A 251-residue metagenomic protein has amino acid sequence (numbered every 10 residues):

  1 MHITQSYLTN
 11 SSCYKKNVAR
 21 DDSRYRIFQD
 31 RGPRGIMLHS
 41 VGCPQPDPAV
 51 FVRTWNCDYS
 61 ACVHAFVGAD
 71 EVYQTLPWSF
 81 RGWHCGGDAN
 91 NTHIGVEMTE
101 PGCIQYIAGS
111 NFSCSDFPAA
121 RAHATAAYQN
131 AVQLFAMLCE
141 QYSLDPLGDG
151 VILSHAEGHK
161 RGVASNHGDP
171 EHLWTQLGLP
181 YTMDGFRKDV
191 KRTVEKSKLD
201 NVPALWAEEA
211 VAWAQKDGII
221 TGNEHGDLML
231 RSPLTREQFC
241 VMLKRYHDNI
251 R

Functional and structural regions predicted by a protein language model:
M1-N90: N-terminal catalytic cores of peptidoglycan-degrading enzymes
H2-K16, Y25-Q29, I104-S197: Basic/polar, cationic surfaces and motifs that engage anionic cell-wall and phosphate/carboxylate ligands
S60, A126-M137, G185, W206-E209 (+2 more regions): Extracytoplasmic/secreted proteins, especially bacterial periplasmic and envelope-associated proteins
G68-V72, G95-P101, A212-D217, R245: Glycine-rich, acidic and aromatic/proline-enriched surface loops and short helix-turn segments that act as binding
P77, A136-L144, K191, Q215-I219 (+1 more regions): Sec-exported extracytoplasmic/periplasmic mature domains
G87-G109: Short coil-to-beta-strand
V194-R251: Short, solvent-exposed alpha-helical surface patches in non-cytosolic proteins
